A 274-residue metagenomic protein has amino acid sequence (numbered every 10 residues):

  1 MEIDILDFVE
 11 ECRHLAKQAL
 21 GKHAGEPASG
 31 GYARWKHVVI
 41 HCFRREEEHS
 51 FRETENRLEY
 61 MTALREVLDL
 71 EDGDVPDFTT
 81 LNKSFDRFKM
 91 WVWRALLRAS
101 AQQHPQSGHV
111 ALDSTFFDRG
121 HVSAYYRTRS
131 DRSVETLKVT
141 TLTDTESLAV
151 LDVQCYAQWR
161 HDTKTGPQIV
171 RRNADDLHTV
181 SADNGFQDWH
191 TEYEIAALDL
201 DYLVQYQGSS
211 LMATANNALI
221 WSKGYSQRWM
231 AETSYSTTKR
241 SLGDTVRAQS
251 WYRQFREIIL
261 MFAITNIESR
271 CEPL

Functional and structural regions predicted by a protein language model:
E2-E47: Basic, short loop/linker segments at the boundary and entry of helix-turn-helix/winged-helix-like folds
S29-R34, E46, R52, N56 (+3 more regions): Polybasic low-complexity intrinsically disordered regions
A33-V39, T165, M230, S234 (+1 more regions): Catalytic-loop motifs flanking and including active-site residues across diverse enzymes
E47-E53, L242-V246, I267-L274: Short helix-capping/linker segments at secondary-structure and domain boundaries
R52-D69: DNA-recognition alpha helix
V67-F88: Major-groove recognition helix of helix-turn-helix-like DNA-binding domains
T179, N184-A248: Helix-centered, glycine/charged polyanion-binding patches within enzymatic domains that contact phosphate-containing
A248-L274: Charge-patterned, long linear interaction tracts outside catalytic cores
